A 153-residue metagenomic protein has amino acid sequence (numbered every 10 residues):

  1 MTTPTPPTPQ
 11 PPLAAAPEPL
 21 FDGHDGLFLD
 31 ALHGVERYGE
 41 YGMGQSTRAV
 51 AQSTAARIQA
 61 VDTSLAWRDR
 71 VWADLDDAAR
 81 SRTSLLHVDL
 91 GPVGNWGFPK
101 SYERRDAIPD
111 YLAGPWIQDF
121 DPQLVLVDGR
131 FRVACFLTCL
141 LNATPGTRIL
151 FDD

Functional and structural regions predicted by a protein language model:
M1-P7, R82, G146: Intrinsically disordered/low-complexity terminal segments and short unstructured peptides
T2-E36, K100-Y102: Class I SAM-dependent methyltransferase Rossmann-like catalytic core, especially the SAM/SAH-binding loop
T8-A15, S64-A73, V88, P92-P109 (+1 more regions): Solvent-exposed, charged interface segments at domain starts and junctions
F21-N95: SAM cofactor-binding core of SAM-dependent methyltransferases, primarily the Rossmann-like beta-alpha-beta module
W96-D153: Active-site segment flanking the S-adenosylmethionine/decSAM binding pocket in AdoMet-dependent transferases
